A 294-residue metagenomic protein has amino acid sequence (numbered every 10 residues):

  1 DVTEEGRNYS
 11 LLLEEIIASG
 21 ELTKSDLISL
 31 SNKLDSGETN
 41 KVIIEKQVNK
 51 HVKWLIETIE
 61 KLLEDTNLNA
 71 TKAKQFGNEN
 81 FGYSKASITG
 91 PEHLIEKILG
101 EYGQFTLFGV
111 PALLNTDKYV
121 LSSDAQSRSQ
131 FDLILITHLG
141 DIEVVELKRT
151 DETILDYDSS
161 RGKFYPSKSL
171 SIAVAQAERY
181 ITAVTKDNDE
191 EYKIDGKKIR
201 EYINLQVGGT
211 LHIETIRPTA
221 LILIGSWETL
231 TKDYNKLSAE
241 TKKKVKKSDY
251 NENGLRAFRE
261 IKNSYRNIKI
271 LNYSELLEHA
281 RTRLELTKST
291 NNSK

Functional and structural regions predicted by a protein language model:
D1-K294: Charged, terminal alpha-helix-loop-beta segments that serve as non-catalytic nucleic-acid engagement and/or assembly
